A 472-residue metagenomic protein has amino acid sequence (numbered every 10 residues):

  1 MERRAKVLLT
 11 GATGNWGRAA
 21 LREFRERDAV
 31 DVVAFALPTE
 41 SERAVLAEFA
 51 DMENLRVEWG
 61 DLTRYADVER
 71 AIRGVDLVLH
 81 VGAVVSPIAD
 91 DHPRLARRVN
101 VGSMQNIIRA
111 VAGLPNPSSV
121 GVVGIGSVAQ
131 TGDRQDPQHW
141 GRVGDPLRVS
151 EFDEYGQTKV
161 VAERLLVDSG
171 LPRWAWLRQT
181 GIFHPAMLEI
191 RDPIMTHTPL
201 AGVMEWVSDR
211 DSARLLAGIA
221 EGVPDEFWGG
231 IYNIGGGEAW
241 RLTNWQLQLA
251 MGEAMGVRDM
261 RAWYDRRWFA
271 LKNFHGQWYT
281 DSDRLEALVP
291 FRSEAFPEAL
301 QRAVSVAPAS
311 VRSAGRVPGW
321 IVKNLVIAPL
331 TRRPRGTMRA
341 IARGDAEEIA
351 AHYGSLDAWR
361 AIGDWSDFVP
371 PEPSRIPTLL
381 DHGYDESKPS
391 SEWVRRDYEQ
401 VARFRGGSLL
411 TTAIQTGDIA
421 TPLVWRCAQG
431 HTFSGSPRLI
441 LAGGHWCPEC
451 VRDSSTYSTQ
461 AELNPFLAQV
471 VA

Functional and structural regions predicted by a protein language model:
A5-R27: N-terminal Rossmann NAD(P)H-binding glycine-rich loop of SDR-like oxidoreductase domains
F49-G102: NAD(P)H-binding glycine-rich loop region in Rossmannoid oxidoreductase-like domains and their noncatalytic homologs
V84, Q105-F152: Conserved Rossmann-fold NAD(P)-dependent oxidoreductase catalytic core, especially the SDR/UDP-sugar
R97-M104, I108-V111, V123, T158-K159 (+1 more regions): Short alpha-helix in the Rossmann-fold core of NAD(P)-dependent oxidoreductases
R98, Q130-A175, H197-L200: Catalytic helix-loop patch of NAD(P)-dependent Rossmann-fold dehydrogenases
F152, R164-G218, Q248-G252: NAD(P)-dependent short-chain dehydrogenase/reductase
L215, I219-D283, A287-L288, R292-A299 (+2 more regions): Mid/C-terminal beta-alpha module of Rossmann-like enzyme folds, strongest in SDR-family dehydrogenases/epimerases
I362-A472: Functional cation/ligand-contacting sites centered on basic and imidazole/sulfhydryl donors
